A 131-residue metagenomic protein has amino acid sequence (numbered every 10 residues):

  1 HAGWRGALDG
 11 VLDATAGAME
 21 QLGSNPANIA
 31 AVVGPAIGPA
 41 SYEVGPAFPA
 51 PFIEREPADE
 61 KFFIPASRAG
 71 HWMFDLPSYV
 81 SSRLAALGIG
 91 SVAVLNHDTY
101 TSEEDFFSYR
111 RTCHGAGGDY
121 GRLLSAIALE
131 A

Functional and structural regions predicted by a protein language model:
A2-A131: Active-site microenvironment for binding and transforming phosphate-containing groups
